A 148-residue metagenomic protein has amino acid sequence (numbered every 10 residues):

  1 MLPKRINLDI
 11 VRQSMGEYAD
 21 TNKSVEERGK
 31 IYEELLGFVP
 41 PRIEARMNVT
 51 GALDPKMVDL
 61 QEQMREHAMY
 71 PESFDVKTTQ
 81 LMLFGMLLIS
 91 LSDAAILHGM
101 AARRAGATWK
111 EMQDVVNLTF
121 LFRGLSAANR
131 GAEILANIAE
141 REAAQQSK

Functional and structural regions predicted by a protein language model:
M1-K77, R130-K148: Acidic, glycine/proline-rich low-complexity segments that act as flexible tails and inter-domain linkers
L53-Q63, D93-A105: Acidic-glycine-rich active-site phosphate/pyrophosphate-binding loop
F74-D75, G106-K110: Helix N-cap / loop-to-helix initiation motif
T78-D93: Amphipathic, charged-and-aliphatic alpha-helical interface segments that function as noncatalytic docking
Q113-N117: Beta-strand segments within the central parallel beta-sheet cores of soluble alpha/beta enzyme folds
L125: Substrate/cofactor-recognition hotspot
